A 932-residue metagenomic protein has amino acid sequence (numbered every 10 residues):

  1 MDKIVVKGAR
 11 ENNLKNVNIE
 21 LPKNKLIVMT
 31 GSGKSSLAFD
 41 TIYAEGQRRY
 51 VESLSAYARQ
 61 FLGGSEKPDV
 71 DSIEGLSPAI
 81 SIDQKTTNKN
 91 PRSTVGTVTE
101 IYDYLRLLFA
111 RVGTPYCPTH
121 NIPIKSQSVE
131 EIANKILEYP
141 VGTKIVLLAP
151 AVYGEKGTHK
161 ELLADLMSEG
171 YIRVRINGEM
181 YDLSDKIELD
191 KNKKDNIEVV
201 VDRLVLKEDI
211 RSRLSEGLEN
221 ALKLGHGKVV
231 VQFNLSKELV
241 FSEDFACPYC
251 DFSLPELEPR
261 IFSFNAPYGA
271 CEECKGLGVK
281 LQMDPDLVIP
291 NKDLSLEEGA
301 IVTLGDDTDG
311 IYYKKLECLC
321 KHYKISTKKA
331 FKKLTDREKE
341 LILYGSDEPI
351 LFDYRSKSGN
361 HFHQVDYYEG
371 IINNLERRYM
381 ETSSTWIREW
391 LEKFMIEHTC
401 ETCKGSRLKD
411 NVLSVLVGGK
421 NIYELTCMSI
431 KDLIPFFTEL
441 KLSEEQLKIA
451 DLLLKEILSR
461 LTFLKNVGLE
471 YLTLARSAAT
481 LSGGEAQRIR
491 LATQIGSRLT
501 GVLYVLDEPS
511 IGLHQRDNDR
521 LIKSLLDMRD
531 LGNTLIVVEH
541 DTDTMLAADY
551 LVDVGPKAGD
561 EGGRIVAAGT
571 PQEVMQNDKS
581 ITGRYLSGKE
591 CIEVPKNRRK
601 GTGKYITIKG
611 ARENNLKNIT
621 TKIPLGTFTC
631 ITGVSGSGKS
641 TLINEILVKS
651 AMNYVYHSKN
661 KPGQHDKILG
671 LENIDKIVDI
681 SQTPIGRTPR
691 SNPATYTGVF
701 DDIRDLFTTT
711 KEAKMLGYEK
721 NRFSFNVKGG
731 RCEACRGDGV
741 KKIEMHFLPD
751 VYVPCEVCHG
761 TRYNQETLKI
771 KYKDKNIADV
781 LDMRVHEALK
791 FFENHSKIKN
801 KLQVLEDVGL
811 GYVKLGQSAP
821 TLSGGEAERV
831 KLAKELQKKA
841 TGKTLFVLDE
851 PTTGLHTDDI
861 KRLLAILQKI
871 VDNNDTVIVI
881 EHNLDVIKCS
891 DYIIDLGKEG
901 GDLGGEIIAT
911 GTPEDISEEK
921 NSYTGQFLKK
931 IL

Functional and structural regions predicted by a protein language model:
M1-L932: Conserved phosphate-binding elements of NTP-dependent enzyme cores
